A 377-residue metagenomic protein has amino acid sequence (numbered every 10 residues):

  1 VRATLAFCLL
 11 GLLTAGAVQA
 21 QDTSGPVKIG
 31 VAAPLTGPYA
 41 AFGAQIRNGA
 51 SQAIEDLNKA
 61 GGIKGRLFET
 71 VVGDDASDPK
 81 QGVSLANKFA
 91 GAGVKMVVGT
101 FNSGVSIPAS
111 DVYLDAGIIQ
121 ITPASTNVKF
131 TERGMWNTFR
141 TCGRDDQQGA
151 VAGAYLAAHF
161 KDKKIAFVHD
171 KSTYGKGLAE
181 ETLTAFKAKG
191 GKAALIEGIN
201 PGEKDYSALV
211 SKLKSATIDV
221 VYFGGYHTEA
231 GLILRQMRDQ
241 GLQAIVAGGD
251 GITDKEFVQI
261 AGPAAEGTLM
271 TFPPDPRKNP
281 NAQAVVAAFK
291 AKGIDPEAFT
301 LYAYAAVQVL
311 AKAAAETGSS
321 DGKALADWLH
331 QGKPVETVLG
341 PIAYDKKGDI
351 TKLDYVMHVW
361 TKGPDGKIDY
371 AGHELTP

Functional and structural regions predicted by a protein language model:
A3-L10, A20-P377: Extracytosolic ligand-binding ectodomains
T14-A17: N-terminal signal peptide c-region/cleavage motif recognized by signal peptidases
